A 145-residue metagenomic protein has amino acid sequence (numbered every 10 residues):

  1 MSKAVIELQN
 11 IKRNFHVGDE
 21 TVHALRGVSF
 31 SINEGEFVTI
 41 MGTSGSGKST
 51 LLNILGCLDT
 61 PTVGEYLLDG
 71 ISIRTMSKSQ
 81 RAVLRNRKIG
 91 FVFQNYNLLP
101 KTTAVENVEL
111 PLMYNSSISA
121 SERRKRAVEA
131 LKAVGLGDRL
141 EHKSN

Functional and structural regions predicted by a protein language model:
S2-V5, N14-G27: A short, flexible loop at the N-terminus of ABC-type nucleotide-binding domains that lies
H16, E65-V83: ABC ATPase NBD Q-loop/coupling interface
T21, S77, V105, E129-K132 (+1 more regions): Signature (C-motif/LSGGQ) region and adjacent switch/coupling loops of ABC-type ATPase nucleotide-binding domains
M41-T43: The feature captures the beta-strand-to-loop junction immediately N-terminal to the Walker
G56: Helix-to-loop junction immediately C-terminal to a conserved catalytic motif
D69-S72, S116, A120-R139: Conserved ABC ATPase "signature" region
T102-P111: Short coil-to-helix segment of the ABC ATPase nucleotide-binding domain corresponding to the Q-loop/switch region
